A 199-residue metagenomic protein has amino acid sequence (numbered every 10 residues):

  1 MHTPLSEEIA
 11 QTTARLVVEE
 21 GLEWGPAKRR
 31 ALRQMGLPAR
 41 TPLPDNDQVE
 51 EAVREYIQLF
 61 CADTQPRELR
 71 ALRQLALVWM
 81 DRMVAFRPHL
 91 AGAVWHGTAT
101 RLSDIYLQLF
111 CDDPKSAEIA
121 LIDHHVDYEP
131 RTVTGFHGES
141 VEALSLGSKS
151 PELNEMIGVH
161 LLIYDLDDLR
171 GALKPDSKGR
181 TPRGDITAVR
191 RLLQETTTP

Functional and structural regions predicted by a protein language model:
T3-G21, K28-R101, C111-P199: Catalytic core of pol beta-like nucleotidyltransferases
